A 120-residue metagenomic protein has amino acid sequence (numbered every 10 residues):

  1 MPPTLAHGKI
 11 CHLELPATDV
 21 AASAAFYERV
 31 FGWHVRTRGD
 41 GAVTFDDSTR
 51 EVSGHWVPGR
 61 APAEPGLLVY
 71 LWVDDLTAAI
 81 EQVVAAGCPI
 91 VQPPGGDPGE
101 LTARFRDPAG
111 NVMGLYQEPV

Functional and structural regions predicted by a protein language model:
M1-A24, E51, L67-V69, P119-V120: N-terminal beta-strand motif that seeds the catalytic metal site of vicinal oxygen chelate
M1-A6, L15, A86-V120: Vicinal oxygen chelate
K9, G39, G99: Exposed loop/turn and edge beta-strand positions of beta-sandwich/beta-sheet ligand-binding modules
I10-T18, G59-A85, L101-R106: Vicinal oxygen chelate
S23-E28, V83, G110: Conserved active-site tyrosine of GNAT-family acetyltransferases
G32-R38, P89-P94: Short secondary-structure junctions
W33-G66, V112-E118: Conserved short beta-strand elements that form part of the metal-binding/catalytic scaffold of enzyme active sites
